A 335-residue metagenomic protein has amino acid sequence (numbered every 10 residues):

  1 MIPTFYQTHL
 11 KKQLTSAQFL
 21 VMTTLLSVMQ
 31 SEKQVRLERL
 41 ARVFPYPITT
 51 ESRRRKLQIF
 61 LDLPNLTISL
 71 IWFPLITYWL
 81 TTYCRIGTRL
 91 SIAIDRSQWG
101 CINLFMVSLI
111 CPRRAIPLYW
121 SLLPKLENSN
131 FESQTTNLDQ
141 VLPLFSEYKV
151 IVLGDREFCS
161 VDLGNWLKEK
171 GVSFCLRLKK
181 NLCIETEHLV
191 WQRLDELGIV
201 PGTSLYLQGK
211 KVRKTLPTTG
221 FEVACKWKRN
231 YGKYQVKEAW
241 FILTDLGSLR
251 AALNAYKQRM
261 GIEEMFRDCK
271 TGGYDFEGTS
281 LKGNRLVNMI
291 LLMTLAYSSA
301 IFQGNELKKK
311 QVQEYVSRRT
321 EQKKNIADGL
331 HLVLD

Functional and structural regions predicted by a protein language model:
M1-Q34, Y46, R53, I71-F73 (+3 more regions): Single, function-defining residue in the core of a domain
L37-P47: DNA-recognition alpha helix
R54-R114: Active-site-proximal, Lys/Arg-enriched surface segment that forms a nucleic-acid-binding/basic interface patch
